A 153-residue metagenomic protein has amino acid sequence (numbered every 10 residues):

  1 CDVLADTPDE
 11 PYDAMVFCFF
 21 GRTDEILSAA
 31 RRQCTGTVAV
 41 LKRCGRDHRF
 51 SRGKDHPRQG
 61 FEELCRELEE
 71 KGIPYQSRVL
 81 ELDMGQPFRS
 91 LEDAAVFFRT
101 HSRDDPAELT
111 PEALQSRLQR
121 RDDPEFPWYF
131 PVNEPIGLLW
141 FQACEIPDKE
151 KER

Functional and structural regions predicted by a protein language model:
C1-D6: Conserved SAM/SAH-binding loop
T7-A14: A short acidic, Gly/Pro-enriched loop at the edge of an enzyme's catalytic core that lines a small-molecule cofactor
C18-F20: Short catalytic micro-motifs in class I SAM-dependent methyltransferases
T23, P57-F61, L91, P111: A structural signal for well-ordered alpha-helical scaffolds and beta->alpha junctions
D24-R43: A short glycine-rich, Lys/Arg-flanked "PGG" loop and its adjoining helix->strand segment in the class I
T37-H56, R66: Short, glycine-/aromatic-enriched active-site segment of Class I SAM-dependent methyltransferases
P57-V79, F98-D105: Short alpha-helix
R78-R153: Conserved Class I S-adenosyl-L-methionine
